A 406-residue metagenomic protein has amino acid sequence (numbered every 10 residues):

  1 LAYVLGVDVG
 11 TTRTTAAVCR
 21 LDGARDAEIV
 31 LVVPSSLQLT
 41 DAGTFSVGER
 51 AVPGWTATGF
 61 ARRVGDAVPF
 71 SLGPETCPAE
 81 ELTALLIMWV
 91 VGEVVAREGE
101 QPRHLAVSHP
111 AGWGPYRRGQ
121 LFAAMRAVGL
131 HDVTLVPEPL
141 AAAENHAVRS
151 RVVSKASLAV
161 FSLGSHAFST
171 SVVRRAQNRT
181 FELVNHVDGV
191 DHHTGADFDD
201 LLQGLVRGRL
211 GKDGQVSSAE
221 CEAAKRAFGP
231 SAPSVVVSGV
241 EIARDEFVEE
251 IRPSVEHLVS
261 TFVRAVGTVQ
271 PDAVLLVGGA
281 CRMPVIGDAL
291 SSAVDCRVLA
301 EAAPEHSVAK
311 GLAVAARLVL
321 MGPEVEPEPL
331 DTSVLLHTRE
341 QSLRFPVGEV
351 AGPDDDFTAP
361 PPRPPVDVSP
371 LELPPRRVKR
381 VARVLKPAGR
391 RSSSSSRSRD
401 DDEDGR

Functional and structural regions predicted by a protein language model:
L1, D132-F161, A309-L320: Conserved phosphate-binding catalytic cores of ATP/NTP-utilizing and phosphoryl-transfer enzymes
L1-A27, V148-V184, G229, P284: Gly/Thr-rich phosphate-binding beta-strand-loop-beta motif of the actin/hexokinase/Hsp70
L1-P69, T134, G189, L201 (+2 more regions): Early-domain small/polar-rich strand-loop-helix modules and first-structured segments of the mature chain
L85-E98, H146-R149, E249-A273, I286-L290 (+1 more regions): Phosphate/ATP-binding catalytic cores across multiple sugar-kinase/actin-like superfamilies, primarily ASKHA
V107-R117, R226, P271-S291, E301-E305: Glycine-rich phosphate-binding loops at beta-strand->alpha-helix junctions
G129-L140, G287-A313: Conserved phosphate-binding/catalytic loops in two-lobed NTP-binding clefts
V172-E246, R282, K310, E324-E340 (+1 more regions): Phosphate-binding glycine-rich/basic clefts of nucleotide- and phosphate-handling proteins, predominantly
S307, V314-R406: Acidic, glycine/GT-rich loop-and beta-edge segments that sit at the periphery of enzyme/chaperone cores
